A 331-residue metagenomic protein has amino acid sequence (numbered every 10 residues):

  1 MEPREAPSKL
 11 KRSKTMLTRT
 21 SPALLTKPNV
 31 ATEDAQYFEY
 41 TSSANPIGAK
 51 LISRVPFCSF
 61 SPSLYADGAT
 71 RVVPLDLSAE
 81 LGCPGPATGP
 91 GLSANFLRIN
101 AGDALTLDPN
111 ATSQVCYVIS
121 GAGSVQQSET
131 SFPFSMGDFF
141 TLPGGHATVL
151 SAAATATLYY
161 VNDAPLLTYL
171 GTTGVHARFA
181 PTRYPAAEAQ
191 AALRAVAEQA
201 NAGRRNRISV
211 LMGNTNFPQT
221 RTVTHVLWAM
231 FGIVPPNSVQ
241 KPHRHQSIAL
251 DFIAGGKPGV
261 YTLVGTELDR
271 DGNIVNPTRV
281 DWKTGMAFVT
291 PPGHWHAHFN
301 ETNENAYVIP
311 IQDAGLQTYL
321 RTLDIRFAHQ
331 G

Functional and structural regions predicted by a protein language model:
K9-G89, G171-F231: A short, N-terminal "cap"/entry segment at the start of jelly-roll beta-barrel domains of the cupin/DSBH fold
P28-T32, G85-T88, D103-V115, T130-S131 (+5 more regions): Short, low-complexity cationic-aromatic patches
L75-C83, S93-N110, M230-Q246: Conserved short histidine dyad/triad with adjacent acidic residue
P86, G91-F96, L105, Q114 (+4 more regions): Intrinsic, low-complexity N-terminal interaction/targeting segments
A104-M136, I253-T284: A short beta-strand-loop-beta hairpin characteristic of the jelly-roll/cupin
P133-A154, V161-A164, V280-T302, I311-D313: Conserved metal-binding segment of the jelly-roll/cupin
A153-N201, E301-G331: Double-stranded beta-helix
A191-G213, T224, K257-F288: Double-stranded beta-helix
